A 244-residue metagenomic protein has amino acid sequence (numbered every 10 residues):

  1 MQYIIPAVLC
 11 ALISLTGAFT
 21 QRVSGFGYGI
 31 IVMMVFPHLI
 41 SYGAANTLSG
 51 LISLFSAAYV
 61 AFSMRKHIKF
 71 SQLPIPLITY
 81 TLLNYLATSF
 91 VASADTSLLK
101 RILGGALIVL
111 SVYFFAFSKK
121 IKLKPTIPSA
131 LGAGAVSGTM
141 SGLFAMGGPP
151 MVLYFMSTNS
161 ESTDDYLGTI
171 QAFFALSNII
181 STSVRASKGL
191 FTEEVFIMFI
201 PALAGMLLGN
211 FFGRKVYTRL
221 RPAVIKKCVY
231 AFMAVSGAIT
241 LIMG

Functional and structural regions predicted by a protein language model:
Y3, A7-P74, G134, G138 (+1 more regions): Small-residue-rich hydrophobic segments that form or flank transmembrane alpha-helices in multi-pass membrane proteins
A7, G50, G104-L107, S111 (+4 more regions): Residues within membrane-spanning alpha-helices of integral membrane proteins, especially the hydrophobic core/packing
M34, T88-A92, L153, N210 (+1 more regions): Small-residue-mediated transmembrane helix hinge/kink sites in multi-pass secondary transporters
A45, F90-A92, K100, M140-M146 (+2 more regions): Hydrophobic alpha-helical transmembrane segments in multi-pass integral membrane proteins
A57-H67, T88, K100-I127, R214-K215 (+2 more regions): Transmembrane helix exit motif
K69-Y80, R101-A106, P125-A135, D165-A172 (+1 more regions): Cytoplasmic-side transmembrane-helix entry/capping segments in multi-pass membrane proteins
T88-L98, K122, R185-I197: Membrane-interface helix termini and inter-helical loops of multi-pass transporters
F211-F232: Interfacial loop-to-transmembrane junctions
